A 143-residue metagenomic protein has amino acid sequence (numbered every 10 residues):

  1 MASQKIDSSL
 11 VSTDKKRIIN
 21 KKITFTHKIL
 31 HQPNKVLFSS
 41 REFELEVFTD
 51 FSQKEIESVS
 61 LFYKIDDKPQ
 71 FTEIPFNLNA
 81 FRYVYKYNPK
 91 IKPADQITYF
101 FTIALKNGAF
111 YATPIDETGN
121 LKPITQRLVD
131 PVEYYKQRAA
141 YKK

Functional and structural regions predicted by a protein language model:
M1-K143: Glycan-association/targeting regions that enable binding to alpha-glucans and other polysaccharides
